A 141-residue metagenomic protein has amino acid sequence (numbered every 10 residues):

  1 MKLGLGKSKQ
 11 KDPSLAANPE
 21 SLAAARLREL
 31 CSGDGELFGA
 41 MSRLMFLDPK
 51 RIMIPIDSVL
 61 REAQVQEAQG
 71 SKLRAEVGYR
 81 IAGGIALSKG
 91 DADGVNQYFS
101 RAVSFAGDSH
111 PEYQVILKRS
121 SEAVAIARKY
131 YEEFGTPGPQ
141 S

Functional and structural regions predicted by a protein language model:
M1-I54, S58, S100-S141: Intrinsically disordered, low-complexity, charge-biased linker/tail regions
M41-R43, R61-E62, V77-G78: A short alpha-helix capping/helix-coil boundary motif
P55, E62, A75, A82 (+2 more regions): Structural register within alpha-helical repeat arrays
E62, K89, S109-H110: Residue-level recognition of tetratricopeptide repeat
V77, D93-Q97, E112-V115: Alpha-solenoid helical repeat scaffolds
Y79-R80, A86, F99, A106: Inward-facing hydrophobic residues that define packing positions of alpha-helical scaffold repeats
